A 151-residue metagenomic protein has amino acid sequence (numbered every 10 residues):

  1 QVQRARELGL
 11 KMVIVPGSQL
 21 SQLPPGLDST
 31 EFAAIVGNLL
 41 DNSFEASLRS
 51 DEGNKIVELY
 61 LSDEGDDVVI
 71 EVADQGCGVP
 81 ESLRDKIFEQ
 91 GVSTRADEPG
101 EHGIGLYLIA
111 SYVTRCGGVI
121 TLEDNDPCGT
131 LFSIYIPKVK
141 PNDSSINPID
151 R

Functional and structural regions predicted by a protein language model:
I14-I35: Conserved short strand/loop->alpha-helix "switch" segment adjacent to the catalytic nucleotide/phosphoryl-transfer site
S29-E52: Conserved ATP-binding N-box helix of the HATPase_c
N54-D66: Short beta-strand/loop element within the Bergerat-fold HATPase_c
D74: Acidic ATP/Mg2+-coordinating residue in the GHKL
V79-G91: Short conserved segment of the HATPase_c
G105-A110: Short alpha-helical Gxxx[C/S/T] motif in the catalytic ATP-binding
